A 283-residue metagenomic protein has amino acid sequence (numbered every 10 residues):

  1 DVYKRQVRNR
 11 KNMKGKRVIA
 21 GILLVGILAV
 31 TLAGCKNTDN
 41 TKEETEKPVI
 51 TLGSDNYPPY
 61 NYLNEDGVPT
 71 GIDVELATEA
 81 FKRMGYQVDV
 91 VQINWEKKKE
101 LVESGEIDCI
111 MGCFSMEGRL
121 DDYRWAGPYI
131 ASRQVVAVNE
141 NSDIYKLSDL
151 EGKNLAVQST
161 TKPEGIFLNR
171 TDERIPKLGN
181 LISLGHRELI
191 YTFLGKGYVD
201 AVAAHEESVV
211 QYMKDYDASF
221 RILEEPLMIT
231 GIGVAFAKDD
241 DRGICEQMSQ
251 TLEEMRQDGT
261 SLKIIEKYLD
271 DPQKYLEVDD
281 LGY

Functional and structural regions predicted by a protein language model:
D1-Y3: Short, small-residue-biased leader/transition segments that mark boundaries at the very start of proteins
T31-G34: C-terminal motif of bacterial Sec signal peptides marking the signal peptidase cleavage site
K36, V74-R83, N141-I144, S148-N154 (+2 more regions): Extended ligand-binding regions for polar small-molecule ligands
K42-C113, S183, Q247-M248, D258: Extracytoplasmic small-molecule ligand-binding "clamshell" domains of the periplasmic binding protein/Venus flytrap
S54-N56, A131-V138, K214-Q250, D271-Y283: Periplasmic-binding protein-like
A77-Y86, P163-L184, M213-D217: Ligand-binding cleft/hinge of the Venus flytrap
T78, Q87-D149, R221, P226: Acidic, polar ligand-binding/catalytic clefts
K97-E100, C113-D122, I166-N169, F193-I229: A ligand-binding cleft/hinge motif common to bilobed small-molecule-binding domains
